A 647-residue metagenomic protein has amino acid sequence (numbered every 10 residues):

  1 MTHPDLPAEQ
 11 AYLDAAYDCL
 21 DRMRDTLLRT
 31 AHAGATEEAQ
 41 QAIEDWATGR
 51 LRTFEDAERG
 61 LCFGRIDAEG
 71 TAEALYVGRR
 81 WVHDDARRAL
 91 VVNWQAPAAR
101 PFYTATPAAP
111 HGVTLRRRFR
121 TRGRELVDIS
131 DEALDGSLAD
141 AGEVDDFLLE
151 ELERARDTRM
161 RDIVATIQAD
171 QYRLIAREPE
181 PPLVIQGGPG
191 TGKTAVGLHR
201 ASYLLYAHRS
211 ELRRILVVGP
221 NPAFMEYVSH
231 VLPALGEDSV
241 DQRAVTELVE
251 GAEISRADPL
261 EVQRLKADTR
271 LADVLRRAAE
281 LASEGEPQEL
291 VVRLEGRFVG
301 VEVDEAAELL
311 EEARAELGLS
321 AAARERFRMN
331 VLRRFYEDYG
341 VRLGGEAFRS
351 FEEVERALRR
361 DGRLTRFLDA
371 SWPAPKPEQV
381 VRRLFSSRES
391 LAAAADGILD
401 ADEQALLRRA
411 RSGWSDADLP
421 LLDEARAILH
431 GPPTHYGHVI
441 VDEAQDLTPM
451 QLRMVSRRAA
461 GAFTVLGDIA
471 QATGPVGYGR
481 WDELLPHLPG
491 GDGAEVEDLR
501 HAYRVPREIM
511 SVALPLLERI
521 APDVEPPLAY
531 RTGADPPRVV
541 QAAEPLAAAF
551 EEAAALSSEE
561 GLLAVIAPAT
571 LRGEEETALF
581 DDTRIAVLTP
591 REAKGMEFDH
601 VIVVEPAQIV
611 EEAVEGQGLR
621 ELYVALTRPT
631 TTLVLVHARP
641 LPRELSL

Functional and structural regions predicted by a protein language model:
M1-R173: Extended, charged low-complexity regulatory segments
H3, P7, Y12-A15, C19-L20 (+8 more regions): P-loop NTPase Walker
R65-D67, R116, D128, Q379-V380 (+2 more regions): A structural signal for short, well-ordered beta-strand segments and their strand-loop junctions that often border
R159, I163, A323, F327 (+1 more regions): Conserved acidic
I185-G187, E443, D468: The Walker A (P-loop) glycine that initiates the GxxxxGKT/S ATP-binding motif of P-loop NTPases
L205-I440, Q445-R457, G461-A462, A470-G477 (+2 more regions): Alpha-helical nucleic-acid-binding subdomain of P-loop helicases immediately C-terminal to the Walker A/P-loop
S210-R213, P222-E250, I254-K266, E424-H438 (+1 more regions): Conserved helicase motor core of SF1/SF2 NTP-dependent helicases
